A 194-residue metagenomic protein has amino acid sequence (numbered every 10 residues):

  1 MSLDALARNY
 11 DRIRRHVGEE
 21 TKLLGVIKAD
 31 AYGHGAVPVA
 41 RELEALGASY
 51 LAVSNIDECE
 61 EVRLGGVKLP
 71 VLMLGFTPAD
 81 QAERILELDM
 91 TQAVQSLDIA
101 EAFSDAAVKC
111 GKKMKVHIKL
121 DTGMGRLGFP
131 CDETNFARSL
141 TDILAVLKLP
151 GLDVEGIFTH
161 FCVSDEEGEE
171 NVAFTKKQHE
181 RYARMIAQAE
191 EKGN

Functional and structural regions predicted by a protein language model:
M1-R12, G18: Positively charged, low-complexity intrinsically disordered leader regions
R8, T21-N194: Active-site-proximal beta-alpha core segment in soluble small-molecule metabolic enzymes
R15-H16, E44: Glycine-rich helix-loop-beta junction characteristic of Rossmann-like nucleotide cofactor-binding loops
